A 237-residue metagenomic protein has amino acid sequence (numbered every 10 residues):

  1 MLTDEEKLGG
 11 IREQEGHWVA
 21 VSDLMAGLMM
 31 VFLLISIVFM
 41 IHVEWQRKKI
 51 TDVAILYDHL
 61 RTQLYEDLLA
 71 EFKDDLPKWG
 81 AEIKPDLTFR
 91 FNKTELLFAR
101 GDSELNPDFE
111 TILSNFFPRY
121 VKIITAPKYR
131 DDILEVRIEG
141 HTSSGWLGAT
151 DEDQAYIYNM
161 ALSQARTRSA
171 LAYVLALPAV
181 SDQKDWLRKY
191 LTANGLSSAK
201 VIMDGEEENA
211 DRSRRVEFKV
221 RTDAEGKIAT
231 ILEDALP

Functional and structural regions predicted by a protein language model:
M1-A26, T192-S198, S213, K219-T222 (+1 more regions): N-terminal globular core domains of eukaryotic regulatory proteins
M1-K73: Short terminal targeting/anchoring segments
L68, F72, F117-K128, T142 (+1 more regions): Sec/Tat-exported extracytoplasmic proteins
L76-E82: Short beta-strand/loop segment at the start of cytosolic alpha/beta domains
E82-T94, D131-G140: Short coil-to-beta-strand
P85-S114, G145-Y158: Short, solvent-exposed beta-strand/turn patches at coil↔beta or beta↔helix junctions that act as interaction loops
G101-R137, L171-A176, F218, G226-P237: Periplasmic peptidoglycan-binding/anchoring modules of Gram-negative envelope and division proteins
P107, H141-A229: Periplasmic OmpA-like peptidoglycan-binding domain that tethers envelope proteins to the cell wall
